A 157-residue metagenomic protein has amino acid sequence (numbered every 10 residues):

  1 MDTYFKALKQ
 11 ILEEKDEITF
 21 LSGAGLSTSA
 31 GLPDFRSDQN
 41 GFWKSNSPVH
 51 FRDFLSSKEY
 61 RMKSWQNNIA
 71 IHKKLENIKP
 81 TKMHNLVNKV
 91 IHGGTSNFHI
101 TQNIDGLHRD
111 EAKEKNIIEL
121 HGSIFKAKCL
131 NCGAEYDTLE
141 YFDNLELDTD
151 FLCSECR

Functional and structural regions predicted by a protein language model:
M1-R157: Conserved catalytic core of sirtuin-type NAD+-dependent deacylases
